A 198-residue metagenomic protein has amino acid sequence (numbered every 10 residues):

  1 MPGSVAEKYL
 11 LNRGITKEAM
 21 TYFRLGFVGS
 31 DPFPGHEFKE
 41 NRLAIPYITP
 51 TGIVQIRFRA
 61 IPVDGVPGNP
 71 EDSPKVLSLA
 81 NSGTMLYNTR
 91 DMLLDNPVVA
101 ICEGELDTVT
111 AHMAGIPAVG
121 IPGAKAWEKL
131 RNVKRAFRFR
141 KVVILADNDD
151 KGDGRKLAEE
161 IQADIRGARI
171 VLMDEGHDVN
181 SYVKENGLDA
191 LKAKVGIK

Functional and structural regions predicted by a protein language model:
M1-A44, I48-P50, R90-L94, I165 (+2 more regions): TOPRIM metal-binding catalytic domain and adjacent DNA-binding surface shared by DnaG-type primases
G29-K141, K156: Phosphate-handling DNA/RNA-contact segment within nucleic-acid enzymes
E40-N41, V133-R138, D178-A193: Short, surface-exposed amphipathic charged segments that create phosphate/polyanion-binding patches used for binding
I101, F137-K151, L172: Acidic beta-strand-to-loop metal/phosphate-binding motif
P122-W127, D147-D149, D174-E175: Short, acidic/turn-prone active-site loops that include or flank metal/cofactor- and phosphate-binding residues
V133, G154-I165: Short, aromatic/basic amphipathic alpha-helical patches
K141-N148, N186-K198: A polyampholytic, Gly/Pro-enriched intrinsically disordered region
R169-H177: A generic structural motif
